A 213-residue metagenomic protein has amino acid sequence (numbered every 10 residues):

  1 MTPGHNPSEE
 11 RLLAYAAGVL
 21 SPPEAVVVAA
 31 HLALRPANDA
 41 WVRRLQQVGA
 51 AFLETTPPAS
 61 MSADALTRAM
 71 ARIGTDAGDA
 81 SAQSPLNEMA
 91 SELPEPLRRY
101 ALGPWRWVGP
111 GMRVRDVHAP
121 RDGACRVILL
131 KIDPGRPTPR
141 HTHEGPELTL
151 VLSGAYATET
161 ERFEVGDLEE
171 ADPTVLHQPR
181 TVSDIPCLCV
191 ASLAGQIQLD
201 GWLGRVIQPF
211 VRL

Functional and structural regions predicted by a protein language model:
L13-A14, P22, V26-M89: Short alpha-helical interface segments
G103-P134, P139: A short glycine-rich, His/Asp/Glu-containing loop-to-beta-strand
V114-D116, V127-K131, L148, L168-E170 (+1 more regions): Conserved hydrophobic/aromatic beta-strand scaffold that supports enzyme active sites
I128-L130, P139-H143, E159-E161, R180-T181: Short histidine-centered beta-strand/loop micro-motifs that create catalytic or ligand/metal-coordination sites
D133-R136, T142-T158: Glycine- and acidic-residue-biased ligand/ion/polar-headgroup-sensing regions
T158-Q178: Short acidic-glycine-tyrosine-enriched beta hairpin
V175-L199: Ligand-binding loop in jelly-roll beta-barrel domains
A191-L213: Amphipathic alpha-helical interface segments
